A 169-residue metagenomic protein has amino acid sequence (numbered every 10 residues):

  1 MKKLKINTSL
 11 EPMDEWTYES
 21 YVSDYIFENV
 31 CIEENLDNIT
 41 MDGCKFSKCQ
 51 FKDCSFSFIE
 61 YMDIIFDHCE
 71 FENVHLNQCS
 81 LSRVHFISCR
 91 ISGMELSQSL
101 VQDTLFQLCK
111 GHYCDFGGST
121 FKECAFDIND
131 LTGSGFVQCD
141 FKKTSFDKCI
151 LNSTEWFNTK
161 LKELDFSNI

Functional and structural regions predicted by a protein language model:
K2-I169: Tandem repeat scaffolds
